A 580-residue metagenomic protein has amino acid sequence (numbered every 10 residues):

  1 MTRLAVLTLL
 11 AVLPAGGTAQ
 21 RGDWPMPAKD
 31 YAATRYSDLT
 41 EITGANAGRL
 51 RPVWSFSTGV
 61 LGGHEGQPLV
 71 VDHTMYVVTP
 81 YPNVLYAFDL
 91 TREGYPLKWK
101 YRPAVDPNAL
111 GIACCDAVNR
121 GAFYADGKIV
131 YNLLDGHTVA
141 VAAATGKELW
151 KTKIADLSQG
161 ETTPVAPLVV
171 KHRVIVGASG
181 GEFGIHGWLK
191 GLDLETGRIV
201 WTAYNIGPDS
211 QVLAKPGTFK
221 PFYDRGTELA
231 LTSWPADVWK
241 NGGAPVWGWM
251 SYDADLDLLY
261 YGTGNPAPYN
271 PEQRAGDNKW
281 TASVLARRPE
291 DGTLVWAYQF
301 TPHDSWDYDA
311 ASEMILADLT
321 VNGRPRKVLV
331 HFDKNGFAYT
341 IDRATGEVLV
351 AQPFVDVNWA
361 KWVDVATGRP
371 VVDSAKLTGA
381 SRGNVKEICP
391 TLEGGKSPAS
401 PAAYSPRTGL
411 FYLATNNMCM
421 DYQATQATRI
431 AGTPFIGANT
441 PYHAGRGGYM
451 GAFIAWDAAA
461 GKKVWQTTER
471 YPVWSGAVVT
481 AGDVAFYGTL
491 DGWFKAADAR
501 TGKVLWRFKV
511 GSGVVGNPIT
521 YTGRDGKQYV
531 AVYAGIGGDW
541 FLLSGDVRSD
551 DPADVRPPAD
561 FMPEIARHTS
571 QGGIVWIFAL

Functional and structural regions predicted by a protein language model:
T18-P52, V212-R225, S374-L377, Y442-H443 (+1 more regions): Blade/loop signatures of beta-propeller domains
W24-A28, G63-V84, G111-T138, T162-E182 (+6 more regions): Repeat-blade elements of multi-bladed beta-propeller folds
A33, S37-A155, T480: N-terminal cofactor/phosphate-binding cores enriched in small/glycine residues, especially glycine-rich loops such as
F56-Q67, K100-F123, K151-A166, Y204-W249 (+9 more regions): Extracytoplasmic beta-rich repeat domains
A87-D89, A140, G191, A286 (+4 more regions): Conserved blade-register residue in beta-propeller folds
G146, G187-R198, D277-G292, A344-G346 (+2 more regions): Beta-propeller blade signature
T162-R198, H303-V363, K376-P390, G394-A399 (+2 more regions): Repeat-solenoid scaffold signature
V176-W188, W234-P235, Y261-N278, N417-R446 (+1 more regions): Short, conserved, GDST-rich strand-edge loop motifs in beta-rich repeat architectures
